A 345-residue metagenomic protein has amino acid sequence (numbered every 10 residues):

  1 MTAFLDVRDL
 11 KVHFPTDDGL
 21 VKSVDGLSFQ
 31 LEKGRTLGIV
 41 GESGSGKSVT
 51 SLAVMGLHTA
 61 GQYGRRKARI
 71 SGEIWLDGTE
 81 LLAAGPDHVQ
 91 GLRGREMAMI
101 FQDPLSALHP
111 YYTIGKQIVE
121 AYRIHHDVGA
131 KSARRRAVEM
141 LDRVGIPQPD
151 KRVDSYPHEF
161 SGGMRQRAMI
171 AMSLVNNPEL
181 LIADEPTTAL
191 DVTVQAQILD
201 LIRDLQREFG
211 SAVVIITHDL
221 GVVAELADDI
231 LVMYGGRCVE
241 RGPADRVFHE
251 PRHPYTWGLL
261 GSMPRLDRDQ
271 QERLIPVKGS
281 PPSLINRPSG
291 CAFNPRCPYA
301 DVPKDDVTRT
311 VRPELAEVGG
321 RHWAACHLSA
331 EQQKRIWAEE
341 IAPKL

Functional and structural regions predicted by a protein language model:
A3, P147-K151, P243-L345: Short catalytic/signature loops enriched in Gly
E42, I182-P186, L190-E272: P-loop NTP-binding/switch modules centered on Walker-like glycine-rich loops
R65-I70, E80-A98, I124, R246-P251 (+1 more regions): ABC ATPase NBD coupling module
D127, K131-I146, V153-D154, W257-G261: ABC ATPase nucleotide-binding domain helical subdomain, centered on the C-loop/LSGGQ "ABC signature"
S155-F160, M164: Conserved ABC ATPase signature
V175-E179: A short, proline-enriched helix->beta-strand linker immediately N-terminal to the Walker B motif in ABC-type P-loop
